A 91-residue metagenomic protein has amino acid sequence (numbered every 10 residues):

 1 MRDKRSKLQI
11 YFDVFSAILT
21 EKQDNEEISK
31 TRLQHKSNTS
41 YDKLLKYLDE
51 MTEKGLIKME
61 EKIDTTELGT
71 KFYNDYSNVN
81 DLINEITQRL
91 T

Functional and structural regions predicted by a protein language model:
M1-F15: Short alpha-helical segments that sit at the start of domains
K4-L8, E26-E27, Y41, K62: Alpha-helix N-cap/helix-initiation sites
F12-Q23, S77: Short, locally clustered residues in the helix-turn-helix/winged-helix DNA-binding domain
Q23-K36: Short acidic, hydrophobic short linear motifs in intrinsically disordered regions
S37-T52: Short amphipathic alpha-helical interaction segments
T52-I63: A short, conserved structural fragment
K62-F72: Accessory beta->alpha helical hairpin/"wing" motif in late/C-terminal subdomains of nucleic-acid enzymes
K71-T91: Short, amphipathic alpha-helical interaction segments positioned at domain boundaries
